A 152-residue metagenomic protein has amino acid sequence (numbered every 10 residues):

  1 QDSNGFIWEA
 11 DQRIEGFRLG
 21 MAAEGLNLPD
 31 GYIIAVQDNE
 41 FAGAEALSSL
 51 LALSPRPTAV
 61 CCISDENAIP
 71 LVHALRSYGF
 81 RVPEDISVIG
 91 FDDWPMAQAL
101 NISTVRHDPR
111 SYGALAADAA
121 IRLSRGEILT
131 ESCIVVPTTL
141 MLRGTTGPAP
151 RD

Functional and structural regions predicted by a protein language model:
Q1-D152: Bacterial carbohydrate/catabolite-sensing allosteric modules
